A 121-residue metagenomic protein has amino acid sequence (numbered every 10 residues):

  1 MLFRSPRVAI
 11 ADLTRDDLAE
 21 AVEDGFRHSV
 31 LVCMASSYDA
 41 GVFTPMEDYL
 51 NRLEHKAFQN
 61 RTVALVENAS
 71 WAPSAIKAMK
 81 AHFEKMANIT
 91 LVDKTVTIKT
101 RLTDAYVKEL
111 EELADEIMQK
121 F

Functional and structural regions predicted by a protein language model:
F3-T14, A21-F121: FMN-binding flavodoxin-like domain, especially the glycine-rich phosphate-binding loop
